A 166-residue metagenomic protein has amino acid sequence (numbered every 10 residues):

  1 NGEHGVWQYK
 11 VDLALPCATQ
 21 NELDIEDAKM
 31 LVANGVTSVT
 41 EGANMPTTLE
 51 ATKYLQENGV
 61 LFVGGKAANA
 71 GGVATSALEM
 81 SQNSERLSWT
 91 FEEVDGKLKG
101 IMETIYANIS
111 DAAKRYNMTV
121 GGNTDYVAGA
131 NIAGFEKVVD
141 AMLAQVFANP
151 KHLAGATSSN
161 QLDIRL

Functional and structural regions predicted by a protein language model:
N1-D27: A structured beta-alpha segment of the ubiquitous adenosine-cofactor-binding alpha/beta core
H4-Y9, A28-V36, N44, L162-I164: Metal-centered catalytic cores of metalloenzymes
C17, M30-A154: Adenosine-phosphate binding glycine-rich loop
L153-L166: N-terminal low-complexity segments that are often proline-rich with Ser/Thr-Pro
